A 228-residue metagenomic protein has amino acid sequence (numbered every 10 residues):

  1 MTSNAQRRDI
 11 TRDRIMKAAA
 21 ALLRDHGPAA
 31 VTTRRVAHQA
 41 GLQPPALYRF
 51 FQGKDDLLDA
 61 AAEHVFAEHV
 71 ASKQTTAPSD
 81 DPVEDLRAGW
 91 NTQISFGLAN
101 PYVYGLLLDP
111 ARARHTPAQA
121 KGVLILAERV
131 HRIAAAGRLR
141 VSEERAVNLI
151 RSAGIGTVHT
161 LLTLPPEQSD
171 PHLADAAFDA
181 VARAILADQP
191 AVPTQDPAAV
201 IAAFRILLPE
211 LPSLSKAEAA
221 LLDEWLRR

Functional and structural regions predicted by a protein language model:
T11-A19, V36, A61-V65, H69 (+1 more regions): Generic hydrophobic, amphipathic alpha-helix propensity
R14, L22, H26-D56, A60: Helix-turn-helix
A18-L22, F96: Short amphipathic alpha-helical elements of helix-turn-helix/winged-helix folds
T32, G105-L108, S142, P193: Short, hydrophobic secondary-structure boundary micro-motifs
A60, A71-V103, P110-R114, K121-V123 (+2 more regions): Hydrophobic alpha-helical connector segments
A111-L162, D170-R183: Amphipathic alpha-helical packing segments from all-alpha helical-bundle domains
E128-H131, P166-R228: C-terminal peripheral helix-coil segments that are non-catalytic and often amphipathic
